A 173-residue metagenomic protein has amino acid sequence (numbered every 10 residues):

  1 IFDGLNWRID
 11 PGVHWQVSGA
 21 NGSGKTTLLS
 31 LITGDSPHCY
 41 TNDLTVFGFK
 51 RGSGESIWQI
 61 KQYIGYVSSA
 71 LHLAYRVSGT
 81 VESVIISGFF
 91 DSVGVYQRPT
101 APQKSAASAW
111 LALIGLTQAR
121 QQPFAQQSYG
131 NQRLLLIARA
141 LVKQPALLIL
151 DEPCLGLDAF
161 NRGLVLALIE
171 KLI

Functional and structural regions predicted by a protein language model:
S18-A20: The feature captures the beta-strand-to-loop junction immediately N-terminal to the Walker
T33-G34: Helix-to-loop junction immediately C-terminal to a conserved catalytic motif
D43-Q59: ABC ATPase NBD Q-loop/coupling interface
S69-Q126: ABC-family P-loop ATPase nucleotide-binding domains
I137: Hydrophobic anchor residue at the start of the ABC signature
Q144: Conserved catalytic motifs of ABC-family nucleotide-binding domains
L148-E152: Catalytic Walker B motif of ABC-type/P-loop ATPase nucleotide-binding domains
